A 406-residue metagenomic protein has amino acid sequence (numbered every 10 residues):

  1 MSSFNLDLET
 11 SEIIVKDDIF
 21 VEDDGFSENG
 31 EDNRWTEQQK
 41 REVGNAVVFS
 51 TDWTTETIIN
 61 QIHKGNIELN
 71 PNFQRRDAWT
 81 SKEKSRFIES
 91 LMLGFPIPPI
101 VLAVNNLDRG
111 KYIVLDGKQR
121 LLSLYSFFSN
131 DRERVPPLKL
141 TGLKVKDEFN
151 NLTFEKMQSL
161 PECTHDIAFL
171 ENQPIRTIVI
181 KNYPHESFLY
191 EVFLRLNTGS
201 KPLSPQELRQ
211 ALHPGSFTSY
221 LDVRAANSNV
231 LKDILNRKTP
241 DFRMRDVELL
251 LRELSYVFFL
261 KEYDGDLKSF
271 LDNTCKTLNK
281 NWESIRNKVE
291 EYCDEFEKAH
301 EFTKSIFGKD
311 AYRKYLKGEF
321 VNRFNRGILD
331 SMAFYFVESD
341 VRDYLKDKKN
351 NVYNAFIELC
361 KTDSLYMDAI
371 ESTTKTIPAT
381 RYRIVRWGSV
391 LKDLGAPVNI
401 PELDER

Functional and structural regions predicted by a protein language model:
F4-I14, F20-N29, T36-E37, R41-N60 (+5 more regions): Basic- and aromatic-enriched surface patches that contact anionic nucleotides/nucleic acids
H63: Conserved beta-loop-beta/alpha segment of the NTase-like Rossmann-fold superfamily that binds/positions NTPs
L250, L254-R406: C-terminal subdomains that position terminal phosphate/3'-OH groups for nucleotidyl transfer/ligation, primarily on
